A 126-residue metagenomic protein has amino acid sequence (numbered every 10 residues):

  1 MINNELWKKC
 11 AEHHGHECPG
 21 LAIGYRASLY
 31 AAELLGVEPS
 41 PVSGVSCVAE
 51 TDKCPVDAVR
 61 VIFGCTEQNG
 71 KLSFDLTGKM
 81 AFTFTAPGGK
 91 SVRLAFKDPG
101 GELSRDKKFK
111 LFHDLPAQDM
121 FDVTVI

Functional and structural regions predicted by a protein language model:
M1-E17, L21-I126: Non-transmembrane, aqueous-exposed alpha-helical and coiled segments at domain scale
